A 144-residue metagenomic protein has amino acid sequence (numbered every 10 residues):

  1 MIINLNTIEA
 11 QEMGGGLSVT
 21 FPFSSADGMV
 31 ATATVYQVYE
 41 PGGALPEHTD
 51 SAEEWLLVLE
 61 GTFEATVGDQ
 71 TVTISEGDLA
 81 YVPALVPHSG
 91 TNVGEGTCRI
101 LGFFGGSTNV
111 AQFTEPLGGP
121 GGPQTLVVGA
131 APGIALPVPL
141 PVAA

Functional and structural regions predicted by a protein language model:
M1-A31, E115-A144: A short, N-terminal "cap"/entry segment at the start of jelly-roll beta-barrel domains of the cupin/DSBH fold
V19-T20, V35-D50, A84: Conserved short histidine dyad/triad with adjacent acidic residue
T34-Q37, Y81, G96-F113: A short hydrophobic beta-strand segment most commonly corresponding to one strand of the jelly-roll/cupin
Y36-E40, T49-A65, F103-G106: Short, conserved beta-strand element in jelly-roll/cupin
L45-E47, A65-T66, V82, H88-G94: Short beta-strand His + acidic residue motifs that chelate non-heme Fe in jelly-roll/DSBH and cupin folds
W55, T62-E64, T71, P87 (+1 more regions): Structural motif
D69-A84: Short acidic-glycine-tyrosine-enriched beta hairpin
